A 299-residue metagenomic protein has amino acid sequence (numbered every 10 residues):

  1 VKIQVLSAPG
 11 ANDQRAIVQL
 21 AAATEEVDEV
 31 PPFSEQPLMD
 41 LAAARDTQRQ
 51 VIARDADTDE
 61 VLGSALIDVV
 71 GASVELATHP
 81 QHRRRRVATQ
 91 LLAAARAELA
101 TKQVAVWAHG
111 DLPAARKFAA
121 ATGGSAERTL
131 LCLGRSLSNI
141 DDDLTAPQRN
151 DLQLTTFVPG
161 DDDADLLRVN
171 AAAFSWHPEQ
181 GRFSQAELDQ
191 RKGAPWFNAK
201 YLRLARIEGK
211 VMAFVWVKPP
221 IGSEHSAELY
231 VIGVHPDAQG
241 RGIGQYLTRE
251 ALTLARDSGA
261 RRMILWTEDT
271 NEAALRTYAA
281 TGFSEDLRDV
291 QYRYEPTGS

Functional and structural regions predicted by a protein language model:
V1-M39, A146-G181: Short amphipathic alpha-helix that is part of the acyltransferase structural core
S7-A11, A21-L99, A105, H109-G110 (+1 more regions): Conserved donor-binding loop and adjoining core beta-sheet/short helix segment in diverse acyl/aminoacyl transferases
V61, D68-S73, P80-L152, V290-Y294: Acyl-donor-binding surface of acyltransferase catalytic domains
L62-G63, R128-L131, A213, G244 (+1 more regions): A structural microfeature
T78, I232-V234, T267: Hydrophobic adenine-recognition pocket in adenosine-nucleotide-binding enzymes
R84-E98, V234-P236, G240-D257, R276-A280: Conserved acetyl-CoA-binding loop-helix of GNAT-fold acetyltransferases
T122-D142, R249-E250, S258-S299: Active-site/acyl-donor-binding loops of N-acyltransferases
H177-L188, K192-V217: Phosphate-binding active sites in nucleotide-utilizing proteins
